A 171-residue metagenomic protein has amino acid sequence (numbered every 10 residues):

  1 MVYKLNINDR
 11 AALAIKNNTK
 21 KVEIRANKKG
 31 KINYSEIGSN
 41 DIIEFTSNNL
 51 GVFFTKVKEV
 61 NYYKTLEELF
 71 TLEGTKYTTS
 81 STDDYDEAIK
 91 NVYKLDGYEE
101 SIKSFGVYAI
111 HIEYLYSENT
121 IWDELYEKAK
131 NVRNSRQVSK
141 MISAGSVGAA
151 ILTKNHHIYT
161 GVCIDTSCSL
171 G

Functional and structural regions predicted by a protein language model:
M1-S39: Compositionally biased, charged N-terminal/linker segments
K31, Y62-L66, S167-L170: A short local loop/turn or secondary-structure capping micro-motif enriched for an aromatic residue
E36-G38, F105, I142-A144: Short solvent-exposed loop/turn micro-motifs enriched in small/polar/acidic residues
N40-N48: Short conserved beta-strand and strand-loop elements enriched in small hydrophobics with frequent Asp/Gly
V52-Y62: Short beta-strand-centered aromatic/proline hotspots
L69-N119: Contiguous surface segments at macromolecular interaction interfaces
E118-G171: Zinc-dependent deaminase catalytic domain
